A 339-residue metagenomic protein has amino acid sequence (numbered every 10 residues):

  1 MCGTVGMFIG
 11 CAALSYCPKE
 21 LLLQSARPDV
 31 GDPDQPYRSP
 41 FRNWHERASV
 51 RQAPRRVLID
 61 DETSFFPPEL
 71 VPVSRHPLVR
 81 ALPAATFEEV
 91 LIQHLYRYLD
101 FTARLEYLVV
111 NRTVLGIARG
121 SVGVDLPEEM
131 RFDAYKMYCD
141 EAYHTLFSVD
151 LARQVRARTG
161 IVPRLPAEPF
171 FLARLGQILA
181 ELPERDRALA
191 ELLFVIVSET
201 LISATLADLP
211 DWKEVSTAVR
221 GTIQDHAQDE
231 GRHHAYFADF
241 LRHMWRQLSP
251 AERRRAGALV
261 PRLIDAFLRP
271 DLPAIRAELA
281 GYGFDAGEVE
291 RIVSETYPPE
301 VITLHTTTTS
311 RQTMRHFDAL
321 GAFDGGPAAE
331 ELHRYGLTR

Functional and structural regions predicted by a protein language model:
C2-T4: Compositionally biased, low-complexity intrinsically disordered regions
G6-F132, Q154-A190, R246-R339: Terminal targeting/low-complexity segments that flank the catalytic cores of oxidoreductases
T102-V110, M137-A152, V195-S203, H226-F237 (+1 more regions): Alpha-helical transition-metal enzyme core signature, strongest for iron centers
A118-V122, C139-F147, R153-G160, P210-E214 (+3 more regions): Hydrophobic/aromatic-lined pockets within catalytic cores
R131-Y135, G221-Q224: Short, charged, amphipathic alpha-helical segments
P169-L209, T217-R220, A227: Loop-centered beta-sheet repeat module
F194, T205-L263: Aromatic-anchored, glycine/proline-accented short structural segments that stabilize local strand-turns or short
